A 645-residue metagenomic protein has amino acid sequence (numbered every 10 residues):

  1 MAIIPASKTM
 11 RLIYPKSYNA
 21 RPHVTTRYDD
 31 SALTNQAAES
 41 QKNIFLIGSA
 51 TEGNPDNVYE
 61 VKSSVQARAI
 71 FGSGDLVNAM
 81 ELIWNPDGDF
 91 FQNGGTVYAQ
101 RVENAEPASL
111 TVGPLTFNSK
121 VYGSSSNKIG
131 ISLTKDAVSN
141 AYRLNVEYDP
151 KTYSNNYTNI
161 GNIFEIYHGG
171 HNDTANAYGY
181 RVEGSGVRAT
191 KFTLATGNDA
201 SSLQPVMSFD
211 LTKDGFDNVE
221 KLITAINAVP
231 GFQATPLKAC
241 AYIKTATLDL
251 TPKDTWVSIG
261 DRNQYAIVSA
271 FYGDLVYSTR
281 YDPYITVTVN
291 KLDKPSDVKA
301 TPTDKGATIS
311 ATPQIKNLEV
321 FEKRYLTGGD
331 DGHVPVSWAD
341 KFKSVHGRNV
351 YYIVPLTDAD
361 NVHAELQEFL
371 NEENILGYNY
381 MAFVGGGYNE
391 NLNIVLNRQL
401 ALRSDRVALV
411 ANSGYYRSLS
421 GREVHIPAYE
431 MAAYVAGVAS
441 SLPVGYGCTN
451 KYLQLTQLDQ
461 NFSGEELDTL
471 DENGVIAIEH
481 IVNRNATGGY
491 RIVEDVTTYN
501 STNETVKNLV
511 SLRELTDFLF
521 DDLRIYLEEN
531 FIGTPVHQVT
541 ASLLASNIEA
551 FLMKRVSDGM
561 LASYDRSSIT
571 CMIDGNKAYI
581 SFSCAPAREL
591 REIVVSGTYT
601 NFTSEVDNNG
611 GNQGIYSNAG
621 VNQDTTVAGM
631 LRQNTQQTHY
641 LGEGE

Functional and structural regions predicted by a protein language model:
A2-Y122, K128-G186, K191, A195 (+7 more regions): A glycine- and small-residue-enriched flexible loop/hinge signal that marks low-structured segments
D199-S202: Intrinsically disordered, low-complexity regulatory segments enriched in Ser/Thr/Pro and charged residues
P205-D214: Short, contiguous acidic and Ser/Thr-rich linear segments
P230-A239, K554-T570: Short, well-structured beta-strand/strand-turn elements
L544, E549-S563, G575-K577: Glycine-anchored, exposed beta-strand/edge motif detector
A562-E645: Compositionally biased, low-complexity/repeat regions
